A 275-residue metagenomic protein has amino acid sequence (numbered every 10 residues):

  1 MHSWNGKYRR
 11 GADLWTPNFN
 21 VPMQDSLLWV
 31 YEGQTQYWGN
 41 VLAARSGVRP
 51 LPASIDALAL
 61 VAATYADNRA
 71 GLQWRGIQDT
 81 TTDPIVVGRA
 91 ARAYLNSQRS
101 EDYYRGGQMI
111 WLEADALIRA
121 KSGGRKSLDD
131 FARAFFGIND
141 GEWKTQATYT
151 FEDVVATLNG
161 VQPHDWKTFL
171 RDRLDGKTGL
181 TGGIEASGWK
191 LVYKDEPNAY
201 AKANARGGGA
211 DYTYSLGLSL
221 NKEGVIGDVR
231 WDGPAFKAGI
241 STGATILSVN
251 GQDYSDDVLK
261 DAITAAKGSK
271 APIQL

Functional and structural regions predicted by a protein language model:
M1-A70: Zinc-dependent metallopeptidase catalytic helix centered on the HExxH motif and its immediate flanking segment
H2-R9, G39-G47, D115-G123, F136-G141 (+6 more regions): Sec-exported extracytoplasmic/periplasmic mature domains
S3-L14, W74-A91: Active-site-adjacent bridging/hinge elements
N20-D25, L42, G47, Y94-E101 (+2 more regions): Second-shell loop/turn segments in exported
P52, R89-V192: Amphipathic alpha-helical substructures
G141-S248, Q252-T264: Beta/coil-rich, acidic/histidine-enriched accessory regions frequently appended to metallopeptidases
K270-P272: Extracellular Ig-like/FN3 beta-sandwich strand-entry sites
